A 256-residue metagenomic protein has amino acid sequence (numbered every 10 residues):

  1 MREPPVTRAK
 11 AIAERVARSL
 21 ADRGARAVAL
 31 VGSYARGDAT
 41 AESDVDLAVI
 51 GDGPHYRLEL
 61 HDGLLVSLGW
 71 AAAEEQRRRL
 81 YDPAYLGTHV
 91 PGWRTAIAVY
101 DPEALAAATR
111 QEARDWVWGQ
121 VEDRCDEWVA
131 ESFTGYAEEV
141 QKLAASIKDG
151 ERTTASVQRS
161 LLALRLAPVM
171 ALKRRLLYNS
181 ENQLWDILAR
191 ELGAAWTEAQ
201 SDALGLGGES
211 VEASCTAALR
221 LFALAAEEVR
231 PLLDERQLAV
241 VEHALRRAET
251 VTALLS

Functional and structural regions predicted by a protein language model:
M1-S43, A48-T95: Metal-dependent nucleotidyltransferase catalytic core
R8, E59-D149: Conserved NTP/Mg2+-binding pocket subregion across the NTase superfamily
R8-A11, R36, Y100-R110, Q237-T250: Short N-terminal helix-initiation segments at or just after the protein's N-terminus
E14, G53, S67-Q76, G87-T95 (+4 more regions): Noncatalytic linker/hinge segments flanking ATPase motor cores
A29, V49, Q111-V117, E138-Q141 (+2 more regions): Short hydrophobic/aromatic-rich motifs at helix boundaries and adjacent loops
D38, E42, E74-Q76, A98-D101 (+5 more regions): Residues in flexible loops and secondary-structure boundaries
D123-S256: Conserved nucleotidyltransferase catalytic core and NTase-mimicking acidic/glycine-rich helix/loop elements in nucleic
